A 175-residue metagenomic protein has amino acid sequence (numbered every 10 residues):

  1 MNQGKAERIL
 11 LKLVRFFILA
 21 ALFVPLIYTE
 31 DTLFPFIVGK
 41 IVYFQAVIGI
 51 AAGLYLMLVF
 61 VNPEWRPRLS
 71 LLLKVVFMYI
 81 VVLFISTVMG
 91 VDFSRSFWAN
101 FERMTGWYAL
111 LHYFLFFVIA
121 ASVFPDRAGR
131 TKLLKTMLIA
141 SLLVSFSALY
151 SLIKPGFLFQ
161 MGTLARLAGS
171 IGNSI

Functional and structural regions predicted by a protein language model:
M1-Y108, L115, I119-S141: Transmembrane signal-anchor hairpin modules in multi-pass inner-membrane enzymes, especially those that act on
T87-A99, L143-I175: Membrane-interfacial helix-loop-helix modules of multi-pass inner-membrane proteins that assemble, modify, or transport
G106-H112, S170-I175: Membrane-interface loop-to-helix entry segments
